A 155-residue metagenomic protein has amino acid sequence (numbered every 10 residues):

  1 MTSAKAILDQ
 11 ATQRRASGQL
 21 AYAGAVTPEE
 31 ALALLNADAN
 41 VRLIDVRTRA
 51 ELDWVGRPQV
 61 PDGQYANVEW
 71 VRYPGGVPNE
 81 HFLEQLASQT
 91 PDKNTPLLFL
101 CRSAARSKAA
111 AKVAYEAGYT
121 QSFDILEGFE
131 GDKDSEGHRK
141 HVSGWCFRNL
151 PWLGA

Functional and structural regions predicted by a protein language model:
M1-V41, R49-P96, S107-A155: Rhodanese-like catalytic fold shared by cysteine-dependent sulfurtransferases and DSP/PTP-type phosphatases
D45, A104: Conserved G/P- and acidic residue-centered "switch" motifs that form tight phosphate/ATP-binding loops in soluble
F99-L100: Short, surface-exposed ligand- or partner-binding patches at beta-edge/loop junctions that are enriched in aromatics
